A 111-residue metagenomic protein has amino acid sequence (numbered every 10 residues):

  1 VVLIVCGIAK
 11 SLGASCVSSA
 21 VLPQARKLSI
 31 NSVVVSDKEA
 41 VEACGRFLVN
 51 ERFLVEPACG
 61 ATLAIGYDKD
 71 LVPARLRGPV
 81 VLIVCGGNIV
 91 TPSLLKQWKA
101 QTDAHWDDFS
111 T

Functional and structural regions predicted by a protein language model:
V1-L28, D68-T111: Glycine-rich phosphate/pyrophosphate-binding loop at beta-loop-alpha junctions
S18-R77: Active-site-adjacent helical/loop segments in soluble small-molecule enzymes
